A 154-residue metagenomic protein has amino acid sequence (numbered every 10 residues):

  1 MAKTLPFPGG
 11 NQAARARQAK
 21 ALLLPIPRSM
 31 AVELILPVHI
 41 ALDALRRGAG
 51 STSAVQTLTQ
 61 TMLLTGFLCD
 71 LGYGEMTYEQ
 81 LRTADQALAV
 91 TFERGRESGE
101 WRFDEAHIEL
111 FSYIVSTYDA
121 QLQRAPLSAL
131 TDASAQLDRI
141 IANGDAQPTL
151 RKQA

Functional and structural regions predicted by a protein language model:
M1: BZIP DNA-binding basic region
L5-F7: Short hydrophobic short-linear motifs embedded in intrinsically disordered terminal tails or helical linkers
G10-L71: Short terminal alpha-helical segments
L23-P27, Y73-T77, R96-E100: A ubiquitous short alpha-helical element
A44-L58, R96-S112: Short, low-complexity cationic-aromatic patches
T59-V90, A120-S134: Extended intrinsically disordered, low-complexity coil regions enriched in Ser, Thr, Gly, Ala and often Pro
W101-A154: Amphipathic alpha-helical binding modules
